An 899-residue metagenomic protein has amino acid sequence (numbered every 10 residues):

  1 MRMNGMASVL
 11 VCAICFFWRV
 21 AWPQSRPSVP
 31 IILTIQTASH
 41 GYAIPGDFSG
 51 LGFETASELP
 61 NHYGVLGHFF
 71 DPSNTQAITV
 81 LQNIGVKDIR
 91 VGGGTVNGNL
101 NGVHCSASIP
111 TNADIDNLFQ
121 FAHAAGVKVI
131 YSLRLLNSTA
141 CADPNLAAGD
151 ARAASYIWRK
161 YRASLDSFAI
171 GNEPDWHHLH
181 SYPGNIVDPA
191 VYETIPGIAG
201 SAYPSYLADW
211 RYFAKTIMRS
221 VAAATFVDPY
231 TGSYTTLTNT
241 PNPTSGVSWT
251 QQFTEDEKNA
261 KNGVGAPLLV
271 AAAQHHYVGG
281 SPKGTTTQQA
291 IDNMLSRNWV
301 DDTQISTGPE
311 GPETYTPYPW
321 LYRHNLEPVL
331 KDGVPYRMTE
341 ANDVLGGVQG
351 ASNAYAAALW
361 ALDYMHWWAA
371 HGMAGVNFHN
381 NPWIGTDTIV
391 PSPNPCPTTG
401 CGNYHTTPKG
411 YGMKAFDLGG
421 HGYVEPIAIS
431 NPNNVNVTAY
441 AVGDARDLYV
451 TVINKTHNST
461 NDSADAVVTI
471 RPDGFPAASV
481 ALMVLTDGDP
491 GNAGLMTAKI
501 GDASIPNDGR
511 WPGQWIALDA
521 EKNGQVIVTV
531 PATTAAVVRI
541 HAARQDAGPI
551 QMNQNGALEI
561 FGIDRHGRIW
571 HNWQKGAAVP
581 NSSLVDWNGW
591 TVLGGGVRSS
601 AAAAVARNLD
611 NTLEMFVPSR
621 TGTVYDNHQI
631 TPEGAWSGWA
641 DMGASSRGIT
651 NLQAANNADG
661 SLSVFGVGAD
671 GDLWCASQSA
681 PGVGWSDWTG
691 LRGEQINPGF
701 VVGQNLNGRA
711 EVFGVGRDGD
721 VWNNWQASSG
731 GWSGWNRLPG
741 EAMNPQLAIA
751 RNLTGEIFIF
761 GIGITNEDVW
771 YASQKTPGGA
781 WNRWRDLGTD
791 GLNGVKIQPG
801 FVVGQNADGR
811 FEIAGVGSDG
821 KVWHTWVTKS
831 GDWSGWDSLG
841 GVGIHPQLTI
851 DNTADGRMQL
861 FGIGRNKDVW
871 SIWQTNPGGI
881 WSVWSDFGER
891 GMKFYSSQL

Functional and structural regions predicted by a protein language model:
I14-P30: N-terminal signal peptide
I32-Y156, A163, A169-I170, P174-D175 (+2 more regions): N-terminal substrate-binding region of glycoside hydrolase catalytic domains
L51, I89, F168, E173 (+4 more regions): Conserved, mostly hydrophobic/aromatic
A147-A154, A199-A358, H371: Noncatalytic carbohydrate-binding groove/subsite architecture in carbohydrate-active enzymes
M338, N342-A439, G443-R446: Aromatic/acidic polysaccharide-binding cleft in carbohydrate-active enzymes
P432-A477, L482-G491, T533-R539: Carbohydrate-binding surface patches
G474-V530: Acidic, Ser/Thr/Pro-rich beta/coil linker or hinge segments at domain junctions
R544-L899: A structural motif
